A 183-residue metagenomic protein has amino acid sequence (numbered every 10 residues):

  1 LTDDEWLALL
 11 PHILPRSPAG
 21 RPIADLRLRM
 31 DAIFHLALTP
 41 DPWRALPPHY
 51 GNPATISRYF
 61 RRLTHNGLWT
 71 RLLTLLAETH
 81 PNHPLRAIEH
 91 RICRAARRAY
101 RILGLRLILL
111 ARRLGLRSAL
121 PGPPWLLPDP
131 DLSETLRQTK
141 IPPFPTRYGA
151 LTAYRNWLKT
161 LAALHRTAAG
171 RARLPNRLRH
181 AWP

Functional and structural regions predicted by a protein language model:
L1-P183: Short alpha-helical elements
